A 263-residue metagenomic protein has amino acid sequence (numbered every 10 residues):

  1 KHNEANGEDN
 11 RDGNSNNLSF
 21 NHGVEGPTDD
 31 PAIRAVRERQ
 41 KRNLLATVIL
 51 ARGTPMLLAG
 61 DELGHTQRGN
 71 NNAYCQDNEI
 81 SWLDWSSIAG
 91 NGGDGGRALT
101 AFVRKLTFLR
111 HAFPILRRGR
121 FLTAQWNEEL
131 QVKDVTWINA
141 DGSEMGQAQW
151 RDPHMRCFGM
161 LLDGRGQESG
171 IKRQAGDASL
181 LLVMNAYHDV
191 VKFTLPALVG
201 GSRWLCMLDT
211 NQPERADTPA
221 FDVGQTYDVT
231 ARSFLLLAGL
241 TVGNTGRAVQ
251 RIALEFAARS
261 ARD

Functional and structural regions predicted by a protein language model:
K1-I33: Alpha-amylase-like alpha-glycosidases and glucanotransferases acting on alpha-linked glucans and related
T28-R42, T47-D263: Carbohydrate-interacting/catalytic domains
